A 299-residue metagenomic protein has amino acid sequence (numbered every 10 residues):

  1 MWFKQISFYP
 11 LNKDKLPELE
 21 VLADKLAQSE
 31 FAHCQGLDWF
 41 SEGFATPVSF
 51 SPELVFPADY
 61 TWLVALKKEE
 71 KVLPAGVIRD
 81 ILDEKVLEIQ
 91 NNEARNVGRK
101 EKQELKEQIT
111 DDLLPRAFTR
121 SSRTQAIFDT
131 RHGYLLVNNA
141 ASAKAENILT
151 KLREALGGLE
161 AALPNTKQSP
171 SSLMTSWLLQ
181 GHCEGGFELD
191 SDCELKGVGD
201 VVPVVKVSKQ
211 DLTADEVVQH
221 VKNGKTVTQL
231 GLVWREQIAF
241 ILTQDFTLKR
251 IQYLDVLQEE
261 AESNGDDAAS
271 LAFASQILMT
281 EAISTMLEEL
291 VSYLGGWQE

Functional and structural regions predicted by a protein language model:
M1-E299: Intrinsically disordered, low-complexity, charge-rich terminal extensions of nucleic-acid-associated complexes
